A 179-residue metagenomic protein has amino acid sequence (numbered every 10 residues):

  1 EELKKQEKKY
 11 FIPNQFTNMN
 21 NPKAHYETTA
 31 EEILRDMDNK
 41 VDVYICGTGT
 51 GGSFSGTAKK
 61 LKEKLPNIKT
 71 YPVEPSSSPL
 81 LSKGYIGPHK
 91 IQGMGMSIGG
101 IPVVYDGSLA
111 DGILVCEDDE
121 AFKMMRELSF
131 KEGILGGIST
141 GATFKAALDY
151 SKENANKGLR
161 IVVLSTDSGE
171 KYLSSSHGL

Functional and structural regions predicted by a protein language model:
K9, K40-D42, I68, A110 (+1 more regions): Local beta-strand N-terminus motif with an aromatic residue
F11-G51, G107, D119-I134: Active-site/ligand-binding-proximal alpha/beta "capping" segment
P13-Q15, G47, P72-E74, V162-T166: Short beta-strand segments
V43, K131-A142, L148-Y150: Terminal helix/beta-alpha structural elements that buttress the NAD(P)+-binding lobe
G47-A58, S139-A147, Y172: Short glycine/serine/threonine-rich phosphate/pyrophosphate-binding segments that cradle anionic phosphate groups
A58-L65, S151: Surface-exposed amphipathic alpha-helices with a cationic face
E63-I138, S176-L179: Active-site/ligand-binding loops adjacent to catalytic centers
V103, L148-L179: Phosphate-binding loop/pocket of nucleotide- and phosphate-handling active sites
